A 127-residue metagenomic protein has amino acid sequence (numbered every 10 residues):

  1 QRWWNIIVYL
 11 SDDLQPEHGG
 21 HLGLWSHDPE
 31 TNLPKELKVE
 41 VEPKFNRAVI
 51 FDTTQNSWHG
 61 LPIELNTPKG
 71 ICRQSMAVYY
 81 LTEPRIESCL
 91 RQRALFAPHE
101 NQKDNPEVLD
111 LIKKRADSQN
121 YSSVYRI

Functional and structural regions predicted by a protein language model:
Q1-R2, S11-I127: Catalytic core of Fe(II)/2-oxoglutarate
